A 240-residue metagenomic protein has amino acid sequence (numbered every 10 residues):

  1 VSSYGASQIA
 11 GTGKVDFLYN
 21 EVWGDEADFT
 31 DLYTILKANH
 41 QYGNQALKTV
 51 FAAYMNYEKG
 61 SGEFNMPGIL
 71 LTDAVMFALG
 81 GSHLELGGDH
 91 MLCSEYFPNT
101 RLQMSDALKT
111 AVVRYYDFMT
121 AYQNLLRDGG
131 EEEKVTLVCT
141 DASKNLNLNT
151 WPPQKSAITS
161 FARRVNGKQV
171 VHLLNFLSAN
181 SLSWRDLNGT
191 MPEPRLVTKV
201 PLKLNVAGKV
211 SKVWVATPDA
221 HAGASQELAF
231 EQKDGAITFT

Functional and structural regions predicted by a protein language model:
V1-P152, A162-R164, A224-Q226, T238-F239: Glycan-processing catalytic domains of CAZymes
N65, R185-L187, G223-K233: Short, polar loop/linker segments at the starts of domains and inter-domain junctions
M76, V171, V213: Hydrophobic, well-ordered secondary-structure elements that form the walls of internal hydrophobic environments
E131-T140, S178-N180, V215-A220: Generic detector of short, locally flexible boundary/turn motifs and exposed helical patches
K144-G208: Carbohydrate-binding surface patches
V200-L228: Proteolytic-maturation and junctional protease-sensitive modules
Q232-T240: C-terminal beta-strand-rich structural cap/linker in extracellular carbohydrate-active enzymes
